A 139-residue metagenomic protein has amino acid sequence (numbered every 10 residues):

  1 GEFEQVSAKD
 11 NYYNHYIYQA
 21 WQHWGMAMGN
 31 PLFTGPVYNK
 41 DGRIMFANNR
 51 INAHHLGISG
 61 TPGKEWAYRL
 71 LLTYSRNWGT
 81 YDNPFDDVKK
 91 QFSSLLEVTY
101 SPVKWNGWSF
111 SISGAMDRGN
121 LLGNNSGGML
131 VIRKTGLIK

Functional and structural regions predicted by a protein language model:
G1-K139: Exposed, low-structure sequence patches enriched in small/polar residues
